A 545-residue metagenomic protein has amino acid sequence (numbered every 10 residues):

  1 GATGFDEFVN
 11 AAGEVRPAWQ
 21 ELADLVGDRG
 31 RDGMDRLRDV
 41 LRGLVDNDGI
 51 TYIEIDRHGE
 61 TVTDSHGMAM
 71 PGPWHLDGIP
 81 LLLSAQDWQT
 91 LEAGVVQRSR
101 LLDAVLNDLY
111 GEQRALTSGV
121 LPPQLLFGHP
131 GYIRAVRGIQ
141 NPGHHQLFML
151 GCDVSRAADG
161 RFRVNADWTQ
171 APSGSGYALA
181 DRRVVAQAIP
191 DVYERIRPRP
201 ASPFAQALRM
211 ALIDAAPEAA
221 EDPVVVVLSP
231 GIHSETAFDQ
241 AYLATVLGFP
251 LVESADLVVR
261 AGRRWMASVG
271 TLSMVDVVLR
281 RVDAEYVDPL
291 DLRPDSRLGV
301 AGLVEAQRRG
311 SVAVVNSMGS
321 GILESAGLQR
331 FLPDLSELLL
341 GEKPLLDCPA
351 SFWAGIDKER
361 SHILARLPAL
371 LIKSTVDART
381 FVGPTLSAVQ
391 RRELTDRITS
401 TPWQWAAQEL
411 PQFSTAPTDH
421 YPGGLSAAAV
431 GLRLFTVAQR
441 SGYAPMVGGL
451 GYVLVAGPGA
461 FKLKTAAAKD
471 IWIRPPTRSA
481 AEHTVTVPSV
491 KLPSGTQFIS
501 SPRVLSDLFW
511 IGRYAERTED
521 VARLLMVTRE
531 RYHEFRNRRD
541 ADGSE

Functional and structural regions predicted by a protein language model:
G1-E545: Preference for protein termini
